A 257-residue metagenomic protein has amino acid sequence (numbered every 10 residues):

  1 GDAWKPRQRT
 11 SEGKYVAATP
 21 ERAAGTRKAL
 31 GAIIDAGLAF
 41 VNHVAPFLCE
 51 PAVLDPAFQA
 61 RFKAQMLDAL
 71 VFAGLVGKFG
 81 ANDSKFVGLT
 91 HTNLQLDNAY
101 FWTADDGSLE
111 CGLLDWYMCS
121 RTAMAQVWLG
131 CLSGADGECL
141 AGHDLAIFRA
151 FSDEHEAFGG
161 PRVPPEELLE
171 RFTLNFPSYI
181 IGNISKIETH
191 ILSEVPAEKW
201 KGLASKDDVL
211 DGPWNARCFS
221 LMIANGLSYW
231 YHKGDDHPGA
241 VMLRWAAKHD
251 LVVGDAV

Functional and structural regions predicted by a protein language model:
G1-H91, W102-D106, C218, M222 (+3 more regions): ATP-dependent phospho-/nucleotidyl transfer catalytic cores
G1-Q8, H155-P165: Surface-exposed helix-capping loop/turn segments at secondary-structure junctions
N93, D115: Conserved catalytic-loop position in the HRD/HxD motif
L94, N98-A99, T122: Catalytic and GAP-homology cores of small GTPase regulators
N98-G112: Conserved protein kinase catalytic/activation segment
M118-G160, P177-G202, F219-Y229, K233: Active-site activation/catalytic loop segments of kinase-like enzymes and analogous catalytic loops in related
E167-F176: Short secondary-structure subsegments characteristic of cysteine-rich extracellular domains
P213, R217: Catalytic loop of the DD-peptidase/beta-lactamase superfamily, centered on the K-T-G motif and neighboring
